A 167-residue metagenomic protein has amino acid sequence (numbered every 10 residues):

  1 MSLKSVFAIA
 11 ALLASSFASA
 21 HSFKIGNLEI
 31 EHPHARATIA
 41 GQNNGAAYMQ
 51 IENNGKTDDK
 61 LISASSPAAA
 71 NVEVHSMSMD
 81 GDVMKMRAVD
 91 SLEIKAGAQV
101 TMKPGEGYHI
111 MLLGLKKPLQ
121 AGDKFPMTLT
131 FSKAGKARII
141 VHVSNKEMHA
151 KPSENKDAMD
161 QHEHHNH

Functional and structural regions predicted by a protein language model:
M1-F7: Bacterial N-terminal signal peptides that target proteins for export
S15-S19: N-terminal signal peptide c-region/cleavage motif recognized by signal peptidases
H21-H167: Compact, glycine-rich, soluble single-domain proteins
